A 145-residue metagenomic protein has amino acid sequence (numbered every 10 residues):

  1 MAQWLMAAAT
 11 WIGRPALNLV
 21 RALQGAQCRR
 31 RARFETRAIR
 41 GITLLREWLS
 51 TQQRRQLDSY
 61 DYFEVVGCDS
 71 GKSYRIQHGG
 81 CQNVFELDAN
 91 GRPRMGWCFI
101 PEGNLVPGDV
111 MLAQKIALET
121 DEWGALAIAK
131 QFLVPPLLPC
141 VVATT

Functional and structural regions predicted by a protein language model:
A2, L23-A26, I76: Intrinsically disordered, low-complexity regions enriched in polar/acidic and amide residues
A2-R21: Short hydrophobic helices that act as membrane-entry/anchoring signals
Q3, A7, R29, R33-T36 (+6 more regions): Alpha-helix boundary/N-cap detector
A9, L17, Y60-Y62, A113 (+2 more regions): Low-complexity, intrinsically disordered short peptide segments enriched in small/polar/basic residues
P15-T36: Transmembrane-cytosolic junction motif
R21, G25, E47, T51-R54 (+3 more regions): Generic surface-pattern signal
A32-C68, Y74: Amphipathic alpha-helical packing elements
K72-T145: Polybasic, proline/glycine-rich intrinsically disordered low-complexity segments
